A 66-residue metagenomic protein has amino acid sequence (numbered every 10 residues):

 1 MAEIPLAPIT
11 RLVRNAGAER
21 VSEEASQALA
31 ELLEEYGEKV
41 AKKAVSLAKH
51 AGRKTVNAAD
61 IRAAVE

Functional and structural regions predicted by a protein language model:
M1-E66: Histone-fold and other basic nucleic-acid-binding segments
